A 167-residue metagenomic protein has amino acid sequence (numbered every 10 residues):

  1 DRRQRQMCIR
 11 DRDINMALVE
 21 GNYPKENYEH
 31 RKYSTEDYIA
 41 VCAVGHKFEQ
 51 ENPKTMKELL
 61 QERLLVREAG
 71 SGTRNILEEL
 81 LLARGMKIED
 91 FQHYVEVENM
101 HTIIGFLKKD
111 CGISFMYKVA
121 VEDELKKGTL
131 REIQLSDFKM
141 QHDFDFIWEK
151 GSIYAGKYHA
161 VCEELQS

Functional and structural regions predicted by a protein language model:
D1-I9: Single conserved hydrophobic/aromatic residue that forms the stacking wall/gate of nucleotide- or nucleobase-binding
Q6, G21-R31: Ligand-binding clamshell of periplasmic/extracellular solute-binding protein-like
R10-D13, V19, L82, M86-E132: Hydrophobic hinge/microswitch elements
G21-N22, V44, K118-A120, S136: Short secondary-structure boundary segments
N27-L65, A69, G156: Flexible hinge/capping segments at coil-to-helix
E29-I39, K126-M140: Short beta-strand->loop
L64-G85, A155-G156: Secondary-structure junction motif
I133-S167: A late-sequence structural motif
